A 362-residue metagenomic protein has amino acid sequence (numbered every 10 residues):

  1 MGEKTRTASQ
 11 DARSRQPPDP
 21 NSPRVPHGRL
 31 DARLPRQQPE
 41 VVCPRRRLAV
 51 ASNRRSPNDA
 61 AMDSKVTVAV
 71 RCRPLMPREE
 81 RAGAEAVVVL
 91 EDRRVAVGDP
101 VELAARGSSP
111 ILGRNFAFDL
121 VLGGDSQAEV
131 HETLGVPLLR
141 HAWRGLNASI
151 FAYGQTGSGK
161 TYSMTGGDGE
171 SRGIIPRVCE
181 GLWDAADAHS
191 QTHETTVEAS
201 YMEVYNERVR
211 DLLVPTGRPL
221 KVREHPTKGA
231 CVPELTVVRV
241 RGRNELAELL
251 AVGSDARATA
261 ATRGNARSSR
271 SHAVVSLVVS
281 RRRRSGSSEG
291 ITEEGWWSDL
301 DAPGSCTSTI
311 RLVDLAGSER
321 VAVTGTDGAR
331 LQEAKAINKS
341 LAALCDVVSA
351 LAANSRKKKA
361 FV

Functional and structural regions predicted by a protein language model:
E3-R6, Q10, E40: Charged/polar low-complexity intrinsically disordered segments
K4-R6, K160, I291: Intrinsically disordered/low-complexity terminal segments and short unstructured peptides
D11, D19-N21, N53: Intrinsic-disorder-associated, low-complexity terminal segments enriched in Asp/Asn/His/Tyr and depleted of Lys/Arg
S14, P20, R36-Q37: Compositionally biased, low-complexity intrinsically disordered regions
R24, G28, L34-Q38, C43-R47 (+2 more regions): P-loop NTPase "switch/coupling" elements that transmit nucleotide state to mechanical/effector output
